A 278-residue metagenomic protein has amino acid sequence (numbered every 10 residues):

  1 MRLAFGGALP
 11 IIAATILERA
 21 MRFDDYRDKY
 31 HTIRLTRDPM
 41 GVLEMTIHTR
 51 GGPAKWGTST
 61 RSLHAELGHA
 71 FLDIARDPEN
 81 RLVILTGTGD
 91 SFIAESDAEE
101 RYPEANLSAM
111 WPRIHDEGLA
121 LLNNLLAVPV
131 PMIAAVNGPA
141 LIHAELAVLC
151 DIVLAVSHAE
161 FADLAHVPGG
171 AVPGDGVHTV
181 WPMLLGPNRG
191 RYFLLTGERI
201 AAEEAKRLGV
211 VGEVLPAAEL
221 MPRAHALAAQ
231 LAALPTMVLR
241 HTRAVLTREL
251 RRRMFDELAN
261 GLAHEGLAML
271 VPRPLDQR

Functional and structural regions predicted by a protein language model:
A8-T86: Conserved CoA-thioester-binding segment of acyl-CoA-metabolizing enzymes
G51, S59, E79, T86-A120 (+1 more regions): Glycine- (often His-adjacent) and acidic-residue-rich active-site loop that binds/positions the CoA thioester
A70, E117-P129: Catalytic-core regions built around general acid/base machinery
D90-A94, L141-I142, L246-E249: Short, active-site-adjacent cap segments at secondary-structure transitions
L121, L125, A140-L194, R223 (+1 more regions): CoA-thioester-processing core
M132, P139, V153-L154, V214: Short, well-ordered beta-strand core segments
L141-H143, G197-E204: Acidic, divalent-metal-coordinating active-site segment for phosphoryl/phosphodiester hydrolysis, typified by short
L154-A159, V211-L258: C-terminal long alpha-helix characteristic of the crotonase
